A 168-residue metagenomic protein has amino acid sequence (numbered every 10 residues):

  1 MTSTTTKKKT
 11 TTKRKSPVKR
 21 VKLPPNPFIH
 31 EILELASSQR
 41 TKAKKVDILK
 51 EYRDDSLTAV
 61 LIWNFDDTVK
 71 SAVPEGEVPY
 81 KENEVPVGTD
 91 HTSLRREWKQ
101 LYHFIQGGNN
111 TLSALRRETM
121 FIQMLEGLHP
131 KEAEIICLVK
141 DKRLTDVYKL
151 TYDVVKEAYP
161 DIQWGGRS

Functional and structural regions predicted by a protein language model:
M1-S168: N-terminal nucleic-acid-engaging modules of covalent nucleotidyltransferase systems
